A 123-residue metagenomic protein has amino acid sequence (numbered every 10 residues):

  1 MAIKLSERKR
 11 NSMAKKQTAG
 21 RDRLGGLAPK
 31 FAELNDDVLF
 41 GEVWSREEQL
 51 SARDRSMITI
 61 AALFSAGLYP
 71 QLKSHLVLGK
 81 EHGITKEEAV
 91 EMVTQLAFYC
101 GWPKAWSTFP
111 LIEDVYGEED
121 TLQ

Functional and structural regions predicted by a protein language model:
M1-R53, V77, E81, A105-Q123: Acidic, glycine/proline-rich low-complexity segments that act as flexible tails and inter-domain linkers
D54-L63, M92-V93: Short, structured motif recognition centered on aromatic/hydrophobic residues
A66-S74, K104-W106: Short helix-capping/linker segments at secondary-structure and domain boundaries
P70-V90: Mid-chain, well-packed structural core segment of small domains
T85, W102-A105: Alpha-helix boundary/capping and short turn/kink residues
M92-L96, L111-I112: Short acidic/histidine-centered micro-motifs embedded in hydrophobic/aromatic stretches that mark compact functional
Q95-A97, G101-P103: Substrate/cofactor-recognition hotspot
